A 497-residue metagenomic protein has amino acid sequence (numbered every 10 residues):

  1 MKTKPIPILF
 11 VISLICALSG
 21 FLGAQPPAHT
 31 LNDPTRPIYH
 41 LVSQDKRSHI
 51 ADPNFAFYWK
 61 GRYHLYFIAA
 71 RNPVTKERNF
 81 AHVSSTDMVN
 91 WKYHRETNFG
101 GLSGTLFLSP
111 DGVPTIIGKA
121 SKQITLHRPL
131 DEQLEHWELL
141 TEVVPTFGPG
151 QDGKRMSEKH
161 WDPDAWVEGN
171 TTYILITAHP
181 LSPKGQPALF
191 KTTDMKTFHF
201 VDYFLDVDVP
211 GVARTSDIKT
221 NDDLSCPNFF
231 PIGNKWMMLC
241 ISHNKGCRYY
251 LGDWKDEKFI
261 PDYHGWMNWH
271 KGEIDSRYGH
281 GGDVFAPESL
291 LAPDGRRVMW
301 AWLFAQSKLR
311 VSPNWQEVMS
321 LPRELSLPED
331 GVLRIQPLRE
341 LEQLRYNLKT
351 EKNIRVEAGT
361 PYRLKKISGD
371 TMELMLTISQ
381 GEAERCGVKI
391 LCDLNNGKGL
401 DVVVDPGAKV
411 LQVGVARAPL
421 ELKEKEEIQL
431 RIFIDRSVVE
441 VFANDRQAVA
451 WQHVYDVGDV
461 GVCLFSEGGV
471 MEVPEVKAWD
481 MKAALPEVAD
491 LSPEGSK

Functional and structural regions predicted by a protein language model:
M1-F10: Bacterial N-terminal signal peptides that target proteins for export
L9-G20: Bacterial N-terminal signal peptides
P26-F55, P73-T75, V89-P110, L134-V167 (+4 more regions): Surface loop/turn signatures of beta-propeller and other carbohydrate-active proteins
P26-P27, K245, W254-G281, E288-K497: Beta-rich accessory regions
R62-L65, G112-I116, T171-I174, K235-M237 (+1 more regions): Entry beta-strands of beta-propeller and related beta-repeat scaffolds
A69-R71, A120, A178-P180, S242-N244 (+1 more regions): Residue-level signature of beta-propeller blades and closely related beta-rich strand-turn architectures in secreted
T75-A81, K122-R128, P183-A188, G246-L251 (+2 more regions): Structural motif
S85, H127-D131, L189-M195: Conserved Ser/Thr-centered positions that define the repeating blades of beta-propeller domains
